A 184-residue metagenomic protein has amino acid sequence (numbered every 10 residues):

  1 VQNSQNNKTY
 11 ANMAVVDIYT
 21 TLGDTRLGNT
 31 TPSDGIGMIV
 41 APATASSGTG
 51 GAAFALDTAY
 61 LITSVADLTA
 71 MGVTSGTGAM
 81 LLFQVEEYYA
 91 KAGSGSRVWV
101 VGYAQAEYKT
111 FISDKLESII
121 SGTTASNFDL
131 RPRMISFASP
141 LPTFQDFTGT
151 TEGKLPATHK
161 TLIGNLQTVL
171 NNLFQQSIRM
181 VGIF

Functional and structural regions predicted by a protein language model:
V1-F184: Surface-exposed assembly/interface segments
